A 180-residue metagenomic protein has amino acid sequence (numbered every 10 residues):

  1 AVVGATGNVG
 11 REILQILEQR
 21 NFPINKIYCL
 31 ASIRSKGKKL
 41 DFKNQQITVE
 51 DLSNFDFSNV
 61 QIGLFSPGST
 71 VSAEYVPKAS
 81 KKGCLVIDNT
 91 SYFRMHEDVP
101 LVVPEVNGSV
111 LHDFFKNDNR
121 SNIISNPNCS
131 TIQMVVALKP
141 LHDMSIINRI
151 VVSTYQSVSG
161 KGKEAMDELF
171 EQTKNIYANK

Functional and structural regions predicted by a protein language model:
A1-K180: N-terminal Rossmann-like NAD(P) cofactor-binding subdomain of oxidoreductases, focused on the glycine-rich
